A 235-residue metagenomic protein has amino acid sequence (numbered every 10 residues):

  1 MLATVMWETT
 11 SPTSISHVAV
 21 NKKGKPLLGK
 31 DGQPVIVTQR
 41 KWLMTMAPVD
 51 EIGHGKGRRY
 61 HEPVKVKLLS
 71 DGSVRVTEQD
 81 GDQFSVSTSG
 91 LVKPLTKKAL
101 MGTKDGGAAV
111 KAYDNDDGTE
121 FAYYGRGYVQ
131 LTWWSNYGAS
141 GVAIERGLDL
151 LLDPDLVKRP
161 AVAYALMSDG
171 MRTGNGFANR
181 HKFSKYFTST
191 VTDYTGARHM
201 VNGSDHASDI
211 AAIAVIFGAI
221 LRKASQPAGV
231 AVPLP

Functional and structural regions predicted by a protein language model:
M1, T13-H17, A178-T190, G229: Surface-exposed patches in mature extracellular/periplasmic domains of secreted proteins
A3-M171: Peptidoglycan-targeting cell-wall enzymes and recognition modules
V5-E8, K182-H206: Acidic helix/loop microenvironments that form the catalytic cleft of cell-wall polysaccharide enzymes
E8-P12, S135, M171-A178, D205 (+2 more regions): A generic secondary-structure signal for well-formed alpha-helical elements
A122, P154-V162, V191-T195, S204-A212: Soluble non-cytosolic domains of exported or imported proteins
L148-D155, V162, A178-V191: Long, well-ordered alpha/beta core segments of mature domains
M200-P235: Low-complexity, Gly/Ser/Thr/Pro-rich intrinsically disordered linker/tail segments
